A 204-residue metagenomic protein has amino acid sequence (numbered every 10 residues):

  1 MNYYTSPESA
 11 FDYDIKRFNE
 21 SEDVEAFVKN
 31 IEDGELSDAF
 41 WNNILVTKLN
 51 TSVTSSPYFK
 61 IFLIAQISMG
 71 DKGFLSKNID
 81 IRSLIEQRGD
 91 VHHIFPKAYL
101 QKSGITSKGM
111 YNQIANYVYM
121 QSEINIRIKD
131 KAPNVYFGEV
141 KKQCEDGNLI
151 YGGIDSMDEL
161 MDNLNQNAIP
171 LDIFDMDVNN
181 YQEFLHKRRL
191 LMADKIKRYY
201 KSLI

Functional and structural regions predicted by a protein language model:
M1-T5, E20, H93, K142-M157: Short, mixed-charge aromatic SLiMs
M1-V91, Y99: Intrinsically disordered, low-complexity N-proximal targeting/linker segments that flank membranes
Y4, I94-A98, G104, E123-I124 (+1 more regions): Generic structural signal for hydrophobic core residues of well-folded globular domains
S21-V24, R88, P133-F137, M157 (+1 more regions): Alpha-helix initiation and N-capping motif
I81-N116, A132: Histidine-centered nuclease catalytic patch
I94, M120, I124-R127, L191 (+1 more regions): Generic, well-ordered alpha-helical scaffold segments in large soluble proteins
Y111-E145: Short Cys/His-centered divalent metal-binding micro-motifs
N148-I204: C-terminal, well-folded lobe of enzymatic/effector domains
